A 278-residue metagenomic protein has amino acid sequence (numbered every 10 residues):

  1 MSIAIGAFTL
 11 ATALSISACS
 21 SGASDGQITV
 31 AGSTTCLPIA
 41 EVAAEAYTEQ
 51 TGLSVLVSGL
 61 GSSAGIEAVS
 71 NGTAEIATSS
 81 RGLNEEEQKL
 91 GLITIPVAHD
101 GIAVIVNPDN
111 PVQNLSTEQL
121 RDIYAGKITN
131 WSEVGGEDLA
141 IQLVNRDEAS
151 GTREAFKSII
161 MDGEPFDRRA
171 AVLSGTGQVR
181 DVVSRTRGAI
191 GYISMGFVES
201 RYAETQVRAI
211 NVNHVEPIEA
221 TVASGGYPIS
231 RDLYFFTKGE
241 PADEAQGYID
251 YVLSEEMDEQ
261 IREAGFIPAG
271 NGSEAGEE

Functional and structural regions predicted by a protein language model:
M1-S17: Sec-dependent bacterial lipoprotein signal peptides
C19-E278: Exported/periplasmic ABC-transporter solute-binding proteins
